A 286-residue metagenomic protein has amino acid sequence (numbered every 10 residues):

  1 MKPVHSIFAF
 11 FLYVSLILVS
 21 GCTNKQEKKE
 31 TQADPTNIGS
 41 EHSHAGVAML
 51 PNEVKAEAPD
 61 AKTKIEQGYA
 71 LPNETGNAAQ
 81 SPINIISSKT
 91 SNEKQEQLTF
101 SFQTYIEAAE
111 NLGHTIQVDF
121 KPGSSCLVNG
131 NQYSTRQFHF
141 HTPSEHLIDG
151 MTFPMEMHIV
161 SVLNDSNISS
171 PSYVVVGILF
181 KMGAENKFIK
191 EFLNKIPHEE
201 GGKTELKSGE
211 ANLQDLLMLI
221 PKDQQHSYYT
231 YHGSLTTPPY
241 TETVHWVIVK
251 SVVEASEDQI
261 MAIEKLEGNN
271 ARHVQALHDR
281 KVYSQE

Functional and structural regions predicted by a protein language model:
M1-A9: Bacterial N-terminal signal peptides that target proteins for export
A9-L16: Hydrophobic helical h-region of N-terminal Sec-dependent signal peptides in bacterial secretory/periplasmic proteins
L18-G21: C-terminal motif of bacterial Sec signal peptides marking the signal peptidase cleavage site
T23-E286: Alpha-carbonic anhydrase
